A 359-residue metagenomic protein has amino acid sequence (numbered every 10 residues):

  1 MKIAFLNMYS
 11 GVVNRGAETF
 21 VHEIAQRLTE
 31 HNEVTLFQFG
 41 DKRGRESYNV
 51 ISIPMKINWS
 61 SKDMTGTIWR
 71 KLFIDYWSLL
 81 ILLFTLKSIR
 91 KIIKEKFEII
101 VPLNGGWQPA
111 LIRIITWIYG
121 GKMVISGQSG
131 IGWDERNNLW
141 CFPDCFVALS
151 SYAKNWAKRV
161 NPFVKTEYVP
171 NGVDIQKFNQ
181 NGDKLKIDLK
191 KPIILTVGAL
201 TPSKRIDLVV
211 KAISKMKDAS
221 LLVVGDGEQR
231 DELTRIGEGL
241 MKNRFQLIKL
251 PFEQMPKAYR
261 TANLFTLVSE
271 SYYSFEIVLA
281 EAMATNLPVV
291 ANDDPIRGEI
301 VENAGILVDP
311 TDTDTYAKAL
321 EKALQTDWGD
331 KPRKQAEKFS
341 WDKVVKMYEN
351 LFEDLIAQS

Functional and structural regions predicted by a protein language model:
T19, E23, P192-K215, E228-D231: A conserved mid-protein helix/loop that constitutes part of the nucleotide-sugar donor-binding site
I81, P102-Q108, G127: Short His-centered aromatic/hydrophobic patch
E135, N155-K158, V173-D188, S359: Acidic anion/phosphate-binding donor-loop and adjacent secondary structure in glycosyltransferase catalytic cores
L185, Q325-I356: A charged, aromatic-enriched C-terminal amphipathic alpha-helix characteristic of glycosyltransferases across folds
L233-L250: Nucleotide-activated donor-binding/catalytic signature segment of Leloir-type glycosyltransferases, i.e., the conserved
A258-A262, Y348: Short alpha-helical donor nucleotide-sugar binding micro-motif in glycosyltransferases
P288-A291: Short hydrophobic beta-strand element within catalytic cores of glycosyltransferases and related nucleotide-activated
N303-T313, E321-Q325: Conserved acidic donor-binding segment of nucleotide-sugar-dependent glycosyltransferases
